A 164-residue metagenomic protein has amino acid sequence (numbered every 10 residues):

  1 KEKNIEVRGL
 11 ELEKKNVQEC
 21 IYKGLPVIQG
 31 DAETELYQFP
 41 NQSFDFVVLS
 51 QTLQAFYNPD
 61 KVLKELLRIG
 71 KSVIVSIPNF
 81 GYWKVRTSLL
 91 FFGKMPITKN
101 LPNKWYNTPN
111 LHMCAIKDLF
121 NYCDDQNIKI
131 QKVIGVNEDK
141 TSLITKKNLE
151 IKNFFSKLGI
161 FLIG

Functional and structural regions predicted by a protein language model:
K1-E35: Class I SAM-dependent methyltransferase SAM/SAH-binding core
I5, G70-K71: A short helix->loop->beta-strand "cap" motif at the edges of active sites that frequently abuts
E6-E11, F44-D45, G135: Short, hydrophobic beta-strand segments that form beta-sheet elements in well-ordered domains
E35-N41: Short conserved loop adjoining the S-adenosyl-L-methionine
Q42-S43, I69: Alpha-helix C-terminal capping/helix-to-coil transition sites in glycosyltransferase folds
D45-N58, I77: A short SAM/SAH-binding and catalytic strip from SAM-dependent methyltransferases
D60-E65, S72-G164: S-adenosyl-L-methionine-dependent methyltransferase catalytic module, highlighting the catalytic core
